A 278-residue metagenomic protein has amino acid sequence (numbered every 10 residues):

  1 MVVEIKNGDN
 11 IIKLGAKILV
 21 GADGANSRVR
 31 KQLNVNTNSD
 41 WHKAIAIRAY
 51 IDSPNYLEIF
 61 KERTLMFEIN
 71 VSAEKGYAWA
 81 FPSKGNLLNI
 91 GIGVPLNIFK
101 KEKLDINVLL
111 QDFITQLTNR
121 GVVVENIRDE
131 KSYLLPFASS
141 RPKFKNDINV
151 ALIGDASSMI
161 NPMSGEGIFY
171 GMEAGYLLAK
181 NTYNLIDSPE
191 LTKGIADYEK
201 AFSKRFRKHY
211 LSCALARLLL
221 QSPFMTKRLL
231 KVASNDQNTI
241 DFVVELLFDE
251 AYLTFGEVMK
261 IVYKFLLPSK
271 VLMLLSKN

Functional and structural regions predicted by a protein language model:
M1-V122: Predominantly flavin-linked oxidoreductase catalytic cores and closely associated redox partners
G24, A46, E62, E130-S132 (+2 more regions): Residue-level signal for pocket-adjacent positions within structured domains
A25, L177, M225: Residue-level recognition of oxygen-bearing side chains
R30-T37, I90-K101, I168, M172-E173 (+1 more regions): Short secondary-structure transition/capping segments
W41, N70, L104-N107, G165 (+6 more regions): Electropositive phosphate-/nucleotide-binding environments in soluble metabolic enzymes
L57-E58, V124-N126, K208-H209: Short, structured loop/turn "capping" segments at alpha-beta junctions
I98-N181, L185-D187: FAD/FMN-dependent oxidoreductases across multiple families
K180-N278: C-terminal helical "tail/cap" subdomain of flavin- and related membrane-associated enzymes
